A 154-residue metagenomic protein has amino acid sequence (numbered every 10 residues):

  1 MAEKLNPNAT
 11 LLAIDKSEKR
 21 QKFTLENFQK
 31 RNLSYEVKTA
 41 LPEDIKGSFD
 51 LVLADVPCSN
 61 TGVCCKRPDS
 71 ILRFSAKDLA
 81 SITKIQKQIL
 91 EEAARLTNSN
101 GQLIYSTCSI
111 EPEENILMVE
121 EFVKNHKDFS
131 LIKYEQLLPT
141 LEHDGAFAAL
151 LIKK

Functional and structural regions predicted by a protein language model:
M1-K154: S-adenosylmethionine
